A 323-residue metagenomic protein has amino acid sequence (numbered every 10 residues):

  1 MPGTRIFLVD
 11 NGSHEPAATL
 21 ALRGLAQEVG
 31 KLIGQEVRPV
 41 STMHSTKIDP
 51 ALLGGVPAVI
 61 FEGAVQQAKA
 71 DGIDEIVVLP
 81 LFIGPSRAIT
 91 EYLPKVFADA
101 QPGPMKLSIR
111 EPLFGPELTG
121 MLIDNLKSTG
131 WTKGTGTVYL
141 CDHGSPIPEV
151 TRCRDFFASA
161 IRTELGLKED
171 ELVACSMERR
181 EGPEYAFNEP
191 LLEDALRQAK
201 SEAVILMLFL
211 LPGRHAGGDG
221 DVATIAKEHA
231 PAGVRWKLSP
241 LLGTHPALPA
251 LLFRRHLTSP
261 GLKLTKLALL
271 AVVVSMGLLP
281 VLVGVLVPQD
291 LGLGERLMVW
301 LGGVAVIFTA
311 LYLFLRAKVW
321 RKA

Functional and structural regions predicted by a protein language model:
M1-L267, W320: Active-site-proximal alpha-helix that buttresses catalytic centers in soluble enzyme cores
T4, L32, L269-V273, L301-A305: Hydrophobic alpha-helical transmembrane segments of polytopic
L269-V283: Canonical alpha-helical transmembrane segments of integral membrane proteins
M276-P280, A305-Y312: Helical transmembrane-bundle signal
V281-L291: Juxtamembrane "helix-exit" motif on the non-cytosolic side of transmembrane helices
L293-G303: Hydrophobic alpha-helical transmembrane segments
F308-A323: Membrane-helix interfacial anchor on the cytosolic side
